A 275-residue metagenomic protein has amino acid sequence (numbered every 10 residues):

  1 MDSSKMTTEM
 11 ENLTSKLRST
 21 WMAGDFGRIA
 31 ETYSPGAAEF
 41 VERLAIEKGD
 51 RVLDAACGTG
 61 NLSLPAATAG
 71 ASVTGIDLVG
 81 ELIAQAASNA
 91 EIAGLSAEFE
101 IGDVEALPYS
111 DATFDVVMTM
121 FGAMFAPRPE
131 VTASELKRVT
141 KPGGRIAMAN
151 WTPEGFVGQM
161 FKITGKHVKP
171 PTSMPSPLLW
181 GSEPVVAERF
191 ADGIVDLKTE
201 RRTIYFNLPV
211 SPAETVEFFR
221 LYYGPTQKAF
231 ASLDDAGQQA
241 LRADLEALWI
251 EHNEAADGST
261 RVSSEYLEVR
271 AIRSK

Functional and structural regions predicted by a protein language model:
S4-D50, N61, Q85, N89-I92: Conserved class I S-adenosyl-L-methionine
M10, I29, Y33-A37, V79-L82 (+4 more regions): Conserved donor sugar-nucleotide recognition element shared by glycan-biosynthetic enzymes
Y33, T59, L178-K275: Conserved Class I S-adenosyl-L-methionine
R51-L107, V131: Class I SAM-dependent methyltransferase SAM/SAH-binding core
E105-V116: A short acidic, Gly/Pro-enriched loop at the edge of an enzyme's catalytic core that lines a small-molecule cofactor
D115-P129: A short SAM/SAH-binding and catalytic strip from SAM-dependent methyltransferases
E130-V131, K137, K141-V210, T226 (+1 more regions): Conserved catalytic/acceptor-binding region of the Class I
